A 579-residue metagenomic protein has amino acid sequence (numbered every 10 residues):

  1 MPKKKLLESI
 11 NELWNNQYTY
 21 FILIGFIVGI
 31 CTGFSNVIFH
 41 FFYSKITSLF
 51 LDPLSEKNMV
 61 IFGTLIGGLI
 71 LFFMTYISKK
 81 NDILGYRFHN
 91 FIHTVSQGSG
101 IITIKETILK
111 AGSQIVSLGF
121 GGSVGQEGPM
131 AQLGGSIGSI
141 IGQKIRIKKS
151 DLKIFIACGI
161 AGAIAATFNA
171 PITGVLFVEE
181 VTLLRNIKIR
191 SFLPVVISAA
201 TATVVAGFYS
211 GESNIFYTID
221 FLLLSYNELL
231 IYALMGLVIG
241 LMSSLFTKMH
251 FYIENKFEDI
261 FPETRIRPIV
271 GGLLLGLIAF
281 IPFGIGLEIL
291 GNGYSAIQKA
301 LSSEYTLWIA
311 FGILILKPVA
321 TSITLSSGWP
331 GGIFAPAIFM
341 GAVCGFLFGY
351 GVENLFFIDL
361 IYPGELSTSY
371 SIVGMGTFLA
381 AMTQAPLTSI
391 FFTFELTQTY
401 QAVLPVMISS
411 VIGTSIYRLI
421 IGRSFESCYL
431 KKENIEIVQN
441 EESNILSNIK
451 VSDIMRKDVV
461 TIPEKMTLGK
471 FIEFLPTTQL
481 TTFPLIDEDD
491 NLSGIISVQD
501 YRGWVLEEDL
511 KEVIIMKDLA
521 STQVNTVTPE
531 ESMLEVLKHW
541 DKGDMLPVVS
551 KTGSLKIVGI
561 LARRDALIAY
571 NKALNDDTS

Functional and structural regions predicted by a protein language model:
M1-N448, S452-F483, D487-S493, L574 (+1 more regions): Alpha-helical transmembrane segments and immediately membrane-proximal extracytoplasmic
L176, G494-Y501, V558-A566: Short hydrophobic beta-strand motif reused across regulatory alpha/beta modules
V451, V459, Y501, M516 (+1 more regions): N-terminal sensory regulatory modules of PAS/LOV and PAS-like folds
I462-Q479, I486, V505-E508, T526-T552 (+2 more regions): The conserved cystathionine-beta-synthase
N491, S554-K556: Residue-level signal for well-ordered, solvent-exposed loop/turn and beta-edge residues enriched in charged/polar side
K511-D518: PAS and related sensory helical modules
